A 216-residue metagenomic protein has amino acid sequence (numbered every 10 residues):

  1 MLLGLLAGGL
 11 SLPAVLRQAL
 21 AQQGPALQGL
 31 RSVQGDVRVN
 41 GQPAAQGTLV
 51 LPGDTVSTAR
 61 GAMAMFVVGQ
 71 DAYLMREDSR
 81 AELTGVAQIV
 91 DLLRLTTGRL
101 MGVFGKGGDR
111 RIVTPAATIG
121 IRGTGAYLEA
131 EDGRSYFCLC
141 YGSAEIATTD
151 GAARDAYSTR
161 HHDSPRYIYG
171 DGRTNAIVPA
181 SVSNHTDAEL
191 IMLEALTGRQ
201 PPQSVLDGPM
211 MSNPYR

Functional and structural regions predicted by a protein language model:
M1-P13: N-terminal secretory signal peptides and thylakoid transit peptides that target proteins across membranes
L3-L6, A19-T55, A59-M63, V67-R216: Flexible, surface-exposed loop/linker segments and immediately adjacent secondary-structure boundaries
